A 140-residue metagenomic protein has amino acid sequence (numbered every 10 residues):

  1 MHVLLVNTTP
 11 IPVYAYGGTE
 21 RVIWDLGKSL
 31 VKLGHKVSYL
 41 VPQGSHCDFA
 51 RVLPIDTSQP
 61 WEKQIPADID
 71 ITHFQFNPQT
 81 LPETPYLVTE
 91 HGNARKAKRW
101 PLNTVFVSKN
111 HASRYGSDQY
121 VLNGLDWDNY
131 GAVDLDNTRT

Functional and structural regions predicted by a protein language model:
M1-L4: Extreme N-terminal starter segment of soluble prokaryotic enzymes
V6, V107, T140: Short hydrophobic "strand-cap" motifs at the C-terminus of beta-strands
V6-T8, N123-G124: Generic beta-structure capping elements
N7-G17, V22-W61: N-terminal strand-loop element at the rim of the active site of nucleotide-sugar-dependent glycosyltransferases
A15-T19, Y86, S117: Residues at alpha-helix caps and immediate loop-helix transition turns in enzyme cores, especially N- and C-cap
P42, F49-S113: Extended catalytic core of nucleotide-activated donor transferases of GT-like folds
D70, T80, Y130-T140: Short, intrinsically disordered, charge-balanced linker/junction segments flanking boundaries in proteins
A94-R95, P101-G131, D136-N137: Donor nucleotide-sugar binding/catalytic pocket of nucleotide-sugar-dependent glycosyltransferases
